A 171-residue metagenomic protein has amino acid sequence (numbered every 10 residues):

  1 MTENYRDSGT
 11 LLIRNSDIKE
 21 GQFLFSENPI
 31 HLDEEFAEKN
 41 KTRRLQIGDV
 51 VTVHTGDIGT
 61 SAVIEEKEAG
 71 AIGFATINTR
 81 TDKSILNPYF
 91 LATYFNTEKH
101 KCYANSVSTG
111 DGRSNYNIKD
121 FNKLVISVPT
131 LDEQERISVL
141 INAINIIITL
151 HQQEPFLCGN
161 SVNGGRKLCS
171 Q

Functional and structural regions predicted by a protein language model:
M1-Q171: Feature detects amphipathic, helix-rich regulatory segments
